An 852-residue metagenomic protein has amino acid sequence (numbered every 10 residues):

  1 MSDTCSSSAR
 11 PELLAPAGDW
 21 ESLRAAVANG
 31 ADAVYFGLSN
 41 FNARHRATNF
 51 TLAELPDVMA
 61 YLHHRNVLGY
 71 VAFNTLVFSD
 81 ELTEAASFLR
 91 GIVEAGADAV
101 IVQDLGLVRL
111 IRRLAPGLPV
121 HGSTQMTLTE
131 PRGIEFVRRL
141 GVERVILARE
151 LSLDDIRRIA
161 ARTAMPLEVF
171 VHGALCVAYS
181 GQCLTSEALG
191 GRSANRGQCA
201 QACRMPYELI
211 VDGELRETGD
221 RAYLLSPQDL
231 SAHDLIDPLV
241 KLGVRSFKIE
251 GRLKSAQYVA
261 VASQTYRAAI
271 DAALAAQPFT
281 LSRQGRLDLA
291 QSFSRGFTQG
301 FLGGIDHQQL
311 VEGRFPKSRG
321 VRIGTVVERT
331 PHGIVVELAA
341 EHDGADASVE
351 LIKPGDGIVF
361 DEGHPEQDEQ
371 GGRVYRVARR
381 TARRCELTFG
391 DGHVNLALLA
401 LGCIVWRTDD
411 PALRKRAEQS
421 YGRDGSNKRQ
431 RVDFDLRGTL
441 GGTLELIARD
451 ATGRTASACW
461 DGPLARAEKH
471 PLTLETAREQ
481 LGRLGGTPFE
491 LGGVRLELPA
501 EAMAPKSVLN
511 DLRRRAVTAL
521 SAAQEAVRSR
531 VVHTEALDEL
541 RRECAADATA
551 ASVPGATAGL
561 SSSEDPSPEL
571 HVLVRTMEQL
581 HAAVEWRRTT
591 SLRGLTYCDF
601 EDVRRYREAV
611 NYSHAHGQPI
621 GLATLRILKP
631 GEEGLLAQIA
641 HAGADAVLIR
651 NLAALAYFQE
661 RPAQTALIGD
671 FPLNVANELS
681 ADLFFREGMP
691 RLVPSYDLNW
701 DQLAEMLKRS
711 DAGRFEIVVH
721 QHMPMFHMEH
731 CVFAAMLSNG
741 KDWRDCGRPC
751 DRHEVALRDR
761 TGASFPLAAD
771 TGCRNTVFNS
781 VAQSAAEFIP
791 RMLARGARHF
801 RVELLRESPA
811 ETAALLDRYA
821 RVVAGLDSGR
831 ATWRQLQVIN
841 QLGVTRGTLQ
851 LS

Functional and structural regions predicted by a protein language model:
M1-A28, A33-A43, V58-M59, R65-A72 (+6 more regions): Surface-exposed amphipathic alpha-helical tracts and adjacent flexible/coil segments at the periphery of soluble enzymes
H45-N49: Conserved non-cysteine loop/helix-boundary elements of the Radical SAM core domain that shape
F50-L55: Glycine-rich, highly charged phosphate/nucleotide-binding loops
M126-E130: Conserved phosphate-binding/catalytic loop of the ribokinase/pfkB sugar-kinase fold
